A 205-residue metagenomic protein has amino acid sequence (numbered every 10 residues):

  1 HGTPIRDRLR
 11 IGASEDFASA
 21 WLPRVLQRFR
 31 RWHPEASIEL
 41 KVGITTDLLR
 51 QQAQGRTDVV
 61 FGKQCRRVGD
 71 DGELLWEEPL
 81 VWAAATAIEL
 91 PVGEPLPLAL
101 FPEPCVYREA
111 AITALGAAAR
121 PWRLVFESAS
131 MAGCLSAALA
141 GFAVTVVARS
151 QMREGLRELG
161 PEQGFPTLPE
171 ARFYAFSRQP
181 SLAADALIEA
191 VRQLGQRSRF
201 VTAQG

Functional and structural regions predicted by a protein language model:
P4-R67: Central regulatory/effector-binding core of bacterial HTH transcription factors
W21, Q163-G205: A late-sequence structural motif
S37-G43, P121-S130: Short beta-strand-to-loop elements that line the ligand-binding cleft of bilobed periplasmic-binding protein-like
G43, T57-K63, E127-A129, V146-A148 (+1 more regions): Short beta-strand and adjacent tight-turn residues that come in two discontinuous sequence segments and form the edges
Q52-A53, A111, S136-G141: Hydrophobic residues within well-ordered alpha-helices
G69-E103: Flexible hinge/capping segments at coil-to-helix
G69-E73, L139-Q179: Beta-alpha-beta core module
P97-A118, A184-D185: Secondary-structure junction motif
